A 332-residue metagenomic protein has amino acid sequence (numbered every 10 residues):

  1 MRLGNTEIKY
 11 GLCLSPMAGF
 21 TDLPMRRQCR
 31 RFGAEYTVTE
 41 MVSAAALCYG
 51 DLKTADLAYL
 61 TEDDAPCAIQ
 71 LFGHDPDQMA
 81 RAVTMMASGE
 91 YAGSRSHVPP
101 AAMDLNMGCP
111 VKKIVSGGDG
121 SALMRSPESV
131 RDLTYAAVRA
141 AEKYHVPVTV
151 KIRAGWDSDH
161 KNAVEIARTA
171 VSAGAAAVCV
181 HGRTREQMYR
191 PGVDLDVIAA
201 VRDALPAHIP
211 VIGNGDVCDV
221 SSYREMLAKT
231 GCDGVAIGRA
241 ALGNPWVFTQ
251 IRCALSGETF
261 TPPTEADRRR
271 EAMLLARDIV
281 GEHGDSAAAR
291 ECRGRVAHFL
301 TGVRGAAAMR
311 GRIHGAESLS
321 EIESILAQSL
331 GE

Functional and structural regions predicted by a protein language model:
M1-L12, L47-P66, C109-D119, A141-A154: N-terminal small/glycine-rich loop or linker at the start of catalytic domains across soluble metabolic enzymes
R2, M17-S94: Glycine-rich, positively charged N-terminal anion/phosphate-binding segment
I8, L12, A18, L23-P24 (+5 more regions): Alpha/beta catalytic cores of nucleotide-metabolism and tRNA/nucleoside-modifying enzymes
L12-P16, T37-T39, C67-L71, M103-L105 (+4 more regions): Hydrophobic faces of well-ordered beta-strands that scaffold small-molecule active sites in alpha/beta enzyme cores
M17-G19, V42-A44, F72-H74, G108-P110 (+4 more regions): Active-site beta-loop-alpha junctions enriched in small/polar residues
A34, V38-A45, M103, M107 (+3 more regions): Glycine-rich, aromatic-flanked loop segments that form ligand/cofactor-binding clefts across common enzyme folds
C48-K53, V115-G118, K161-N162, R190-G192 (+2 more regions): Short secondary-structure transition/capping segments
V83-D119, E128-I209: Alpha/beta enzyme core
